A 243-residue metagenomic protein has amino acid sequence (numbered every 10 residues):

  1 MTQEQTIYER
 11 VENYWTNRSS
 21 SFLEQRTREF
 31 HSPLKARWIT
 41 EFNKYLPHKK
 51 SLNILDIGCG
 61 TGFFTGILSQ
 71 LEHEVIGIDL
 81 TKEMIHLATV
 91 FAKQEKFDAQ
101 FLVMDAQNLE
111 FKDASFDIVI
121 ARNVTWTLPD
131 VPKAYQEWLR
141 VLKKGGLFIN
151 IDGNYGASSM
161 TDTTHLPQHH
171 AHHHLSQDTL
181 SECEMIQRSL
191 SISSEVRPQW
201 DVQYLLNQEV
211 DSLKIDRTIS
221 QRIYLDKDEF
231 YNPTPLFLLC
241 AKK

Functional and structural regions predicted by a protein language model:
M1-K50, F63-I67: Conserved class I S-adenosyl-L-methionine
R26, I151-L225: C-terminal alpha-helical "lid/dimerization" subdomain adjacent to the S-adenosyl-L-methionine
N53, E74, L147, S212: Residues at the starts of beta-strands that form the adenosine-phosphate
L55-I57, T61-N108: Class I SAM-dependent methyltransferase SAM/SAH-binding core
Q107-I118: A short acidic, Gly/Pro-enriched loop at the edge of an enzyme's catalytic core that lines a small-molecule cofactor
I118-V131: A short SAM/SAH-binding and catalytic strip from SAM-dependent methyltransferases
P132-K144: A short glycine-rich, Lys/Arg-flanked "PGG" loop and its adjoining helix->strand segment in the class I
Q208, L225-K243: Core SAM-dependent methyltransferase catalytic element
